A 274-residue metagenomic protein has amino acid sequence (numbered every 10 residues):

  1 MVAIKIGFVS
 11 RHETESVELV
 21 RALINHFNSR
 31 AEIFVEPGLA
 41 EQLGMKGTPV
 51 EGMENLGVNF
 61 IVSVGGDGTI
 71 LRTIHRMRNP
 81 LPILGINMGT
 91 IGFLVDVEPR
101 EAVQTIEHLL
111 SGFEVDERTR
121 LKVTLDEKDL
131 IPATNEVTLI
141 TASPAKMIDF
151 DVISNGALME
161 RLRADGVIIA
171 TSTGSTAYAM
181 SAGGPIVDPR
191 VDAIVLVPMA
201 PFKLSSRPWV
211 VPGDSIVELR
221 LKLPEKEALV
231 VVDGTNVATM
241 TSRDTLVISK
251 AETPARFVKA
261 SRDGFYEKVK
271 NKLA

Functional and structural regions predicted by a protein language model:
M1-F60, P99-V115, T124-I131: ATP/NTP phosphate-donor binding region
F8, S63, L71, I169: Redox-cofactor binding/interface segments in oxidoreductases and associated redox assembly factors
S16-L19, G68-T73, T176-S181: Short glycine/serine/threonine-rich phosphate/pyrophosphate-binding segments that cradle anionic phosphate groups
N59, S63-D67, I74-M77: N-terminal glycine-rich "phosphate-gripper" loop used for MgATP/nucleotide binding and carboxylate activation
R76-M77, L81-I86: Gly/Ser-rich helix-loop-strand patches that form or flank binding pockets for ribonucleotide-derived cofactors
I91-D165: Catalytic core of DAGKc-family lipid kinases
I131, L139, P144, S154-L158 (+1 more regions): ATP/nucleoside-binding phosphotransfer catalytic cores, i.e., glycine-rich phosphate-binding loops
R161-A164, I169-S205: Gly/Ser/Thr-rich active-site loops/lids in small-molecule metabolic enzymes that frequently grip phosphoryl groups
